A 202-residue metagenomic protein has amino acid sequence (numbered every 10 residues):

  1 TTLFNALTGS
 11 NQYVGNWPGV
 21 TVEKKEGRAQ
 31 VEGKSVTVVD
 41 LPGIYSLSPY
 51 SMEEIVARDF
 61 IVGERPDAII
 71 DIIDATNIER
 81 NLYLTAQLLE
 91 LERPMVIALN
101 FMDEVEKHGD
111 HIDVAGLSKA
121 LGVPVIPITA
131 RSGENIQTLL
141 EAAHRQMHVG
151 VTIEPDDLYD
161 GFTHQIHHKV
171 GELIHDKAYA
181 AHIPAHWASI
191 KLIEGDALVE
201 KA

Functional and structural regions predicted by a protein language model:
T1-S51, V62-E64, A68, E90: Conserved G1/Walker A P-loop phosphate-binding module
L3-F4, V22, D40, A57 (+4 more regions): Residue-level signature of catalytic and energy-coupling elements of molecular machines, predominantly ATP/GTP-dependent
S10, F101, S132: A generic "binding-loop/recognition-motif" signal
P18-V22, T37, P49, E53-V56 (+8 more regions): Helical mechanochemical/support elements of P-loop NTPase systems and associated helical scaffolds
G27-G33, V56-I126: Conserved C-terminal guanine-recognition region of P-loop GTPase G domains, centered on the G4
L41-G43, I73-D74, I128-R131: A short hydrophobic beta-strand->loop->alpha-helix junction that borders the nucleotide-binding pocket of P-loop NTPases
V96, E106-A202: Alpha-helical transmembrane helix bundles of large polytopic membrane transport and channel proteins
